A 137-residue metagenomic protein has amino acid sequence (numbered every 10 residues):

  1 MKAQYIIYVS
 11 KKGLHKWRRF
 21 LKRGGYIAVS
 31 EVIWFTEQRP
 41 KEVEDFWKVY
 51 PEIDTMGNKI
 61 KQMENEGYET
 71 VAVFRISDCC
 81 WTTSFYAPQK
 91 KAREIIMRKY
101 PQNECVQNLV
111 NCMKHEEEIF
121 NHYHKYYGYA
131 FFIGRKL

Functional and structural regions predicted by a protein language model:
M1-K11: A short SAM/SAH-binding and catalytic strip from SAM-dependent methyltransferases
Y5, I33-E37, D78-C79: Short, catalytically relevant binding-site loops at active-site mouths
I7, K48-Y50, F120: A generic secondary-structure micro-motif detector that highlights 1-2 residue hydrophobic/ambivalent hotspots embedded
K11-Y26: A short glycine-rich, Lys/Arg-flanked "PGG" loop and its adjoining helix->strand segment in the class I
A28-E31, A72-F74: Short, conserved beta-strand edge motifs with alternating hydrophobic and charged residues
V29-P51: Short, glycine-/aromatic-enriched active-site segment of Class I SAM-dependent methyltransferases
P51-V73: Short alpha-helix
A72-L137: Conserved Class I S-adenosyl-L-methionine
